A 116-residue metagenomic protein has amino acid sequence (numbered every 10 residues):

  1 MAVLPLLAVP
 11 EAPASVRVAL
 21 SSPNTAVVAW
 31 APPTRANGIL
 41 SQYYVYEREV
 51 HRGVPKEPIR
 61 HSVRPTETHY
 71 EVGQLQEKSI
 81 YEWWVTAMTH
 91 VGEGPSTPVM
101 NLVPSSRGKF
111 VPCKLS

Functional and structural regions predicted by a protein language model:
M1-S116: Extracellular low-complexity, O-glycosylation-prone stalks/linkers
